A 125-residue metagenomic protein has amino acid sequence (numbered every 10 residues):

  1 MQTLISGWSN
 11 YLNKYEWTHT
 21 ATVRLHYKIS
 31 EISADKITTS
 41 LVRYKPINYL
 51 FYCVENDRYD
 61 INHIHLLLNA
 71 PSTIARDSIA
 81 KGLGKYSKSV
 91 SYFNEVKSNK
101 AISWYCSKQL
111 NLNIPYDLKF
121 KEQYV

Functional and structural regions predicted by a protein language model:
M1-N62, A70-V125: Right-hand nucleic-acid polymerase module
